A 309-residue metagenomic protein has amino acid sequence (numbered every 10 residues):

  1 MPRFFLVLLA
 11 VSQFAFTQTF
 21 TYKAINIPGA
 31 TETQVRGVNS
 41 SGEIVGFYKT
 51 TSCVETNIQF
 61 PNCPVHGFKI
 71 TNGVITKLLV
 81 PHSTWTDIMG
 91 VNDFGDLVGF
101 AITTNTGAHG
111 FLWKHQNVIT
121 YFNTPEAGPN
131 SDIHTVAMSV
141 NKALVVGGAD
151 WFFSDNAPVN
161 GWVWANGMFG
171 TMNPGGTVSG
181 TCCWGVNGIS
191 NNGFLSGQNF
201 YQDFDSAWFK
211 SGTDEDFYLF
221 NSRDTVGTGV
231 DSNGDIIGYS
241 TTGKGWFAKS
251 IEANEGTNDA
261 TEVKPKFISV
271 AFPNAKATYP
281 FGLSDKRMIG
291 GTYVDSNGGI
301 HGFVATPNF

Functional and structural regions predicted by a protein language model:
P2-L8: Sec-dependent signal peptide recognition, specifically the positively charged N-region followed immediately by
S12-F14: N-terminal signal peptide c-region/cleavage motif recognized by signal peptidases
T17-F309: Residue-level hotspots at or immediately adjacent to binding/recognition sites across diverse folds
